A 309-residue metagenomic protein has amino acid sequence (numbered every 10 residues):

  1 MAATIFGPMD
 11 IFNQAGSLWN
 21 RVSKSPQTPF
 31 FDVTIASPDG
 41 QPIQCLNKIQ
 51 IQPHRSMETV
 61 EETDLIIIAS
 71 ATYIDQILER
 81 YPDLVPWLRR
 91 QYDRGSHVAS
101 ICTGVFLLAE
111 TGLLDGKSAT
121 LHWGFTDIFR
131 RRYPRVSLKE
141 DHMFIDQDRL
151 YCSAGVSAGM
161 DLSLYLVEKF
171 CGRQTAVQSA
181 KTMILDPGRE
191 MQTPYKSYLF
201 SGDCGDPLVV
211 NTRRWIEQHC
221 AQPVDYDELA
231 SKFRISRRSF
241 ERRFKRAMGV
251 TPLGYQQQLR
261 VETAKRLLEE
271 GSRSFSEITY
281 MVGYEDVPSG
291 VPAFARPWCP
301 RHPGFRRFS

Functional and structural regions predicted by a protein language model:
M1-E61: N-terminal beta1-alpha1 cap of cysteine-dependent amidohydrolase-like domains
I74-P82: Glycine/threonine-rich flexible loop motifs
P86-G124: Catalytic nucleophile loop
D115-M143, Q178-S179, M183: A conserved active-site-flanking secondary-structure segment within enzyme catalytic domains
T120, Q256-K265, G304-S309: Short, basic, alpha-helical segments at the C-terminal edge of helix-turn-helix-like DNA-binding modules
R132-F170: Amphipathic alpha-helical segments enriched in hydrophobic/aromatic residues interleaved with Lys/Arg
H142-S153, F170-R214, Q218, K232 (+2 more regions): Short, Lys/Arg-enriched, Trp-marked, Pro/Gly-tolerant hinge/linker segments that flank
N211, E217, P223-L259, T279-G304: Basic/polar phosphate-binding segments, predominantly the helix-turn-helix DNA-binding elements of transcriptional
